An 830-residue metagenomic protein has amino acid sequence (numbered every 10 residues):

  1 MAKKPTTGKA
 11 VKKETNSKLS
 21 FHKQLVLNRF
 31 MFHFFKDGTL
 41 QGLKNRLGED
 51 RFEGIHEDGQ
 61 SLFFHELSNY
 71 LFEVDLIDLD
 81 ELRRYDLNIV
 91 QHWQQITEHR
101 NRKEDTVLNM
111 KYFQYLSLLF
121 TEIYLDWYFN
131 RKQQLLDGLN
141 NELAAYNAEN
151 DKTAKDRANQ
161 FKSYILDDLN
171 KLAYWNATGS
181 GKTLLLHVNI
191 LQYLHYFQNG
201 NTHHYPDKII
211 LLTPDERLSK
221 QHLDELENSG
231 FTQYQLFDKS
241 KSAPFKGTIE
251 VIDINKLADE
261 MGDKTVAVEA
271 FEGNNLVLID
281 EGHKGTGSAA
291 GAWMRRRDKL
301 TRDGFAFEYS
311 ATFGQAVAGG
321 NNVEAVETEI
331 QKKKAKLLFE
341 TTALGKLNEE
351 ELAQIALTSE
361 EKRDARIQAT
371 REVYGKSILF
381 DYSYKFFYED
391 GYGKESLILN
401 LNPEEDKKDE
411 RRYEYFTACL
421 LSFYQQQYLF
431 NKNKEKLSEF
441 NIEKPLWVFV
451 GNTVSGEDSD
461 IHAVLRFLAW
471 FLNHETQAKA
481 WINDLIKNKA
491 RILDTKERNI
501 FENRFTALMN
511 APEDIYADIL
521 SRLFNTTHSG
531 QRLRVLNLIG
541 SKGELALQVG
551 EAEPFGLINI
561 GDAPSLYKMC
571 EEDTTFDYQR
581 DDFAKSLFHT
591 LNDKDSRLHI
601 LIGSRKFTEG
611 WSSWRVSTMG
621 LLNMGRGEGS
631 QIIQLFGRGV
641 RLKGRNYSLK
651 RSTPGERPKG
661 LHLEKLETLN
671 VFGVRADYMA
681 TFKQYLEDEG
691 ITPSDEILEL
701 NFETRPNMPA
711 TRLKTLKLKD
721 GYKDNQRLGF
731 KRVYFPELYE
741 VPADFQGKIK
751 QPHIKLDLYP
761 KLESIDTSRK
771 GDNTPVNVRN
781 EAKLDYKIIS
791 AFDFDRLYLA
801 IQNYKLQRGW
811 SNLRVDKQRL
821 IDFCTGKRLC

Functional and structural regions predicted by a protein language model:
M1-D75, N101, L118-F120, L125-F129 (+7 more regions): Helicase-associated low-complexity regulatory tails and linkers flanking the ATPase motor
N69-W175: Conserved pre-motif I regulatory segment
T178: The conserved Walker
T183-L194: Motif I (Walker A/P-loop) of helicase-class P-loop NTPases
T618: Conserved tryptophan-centered aromatic signature that marks the ligand-binding surface of SH3 and related Trp-rich
